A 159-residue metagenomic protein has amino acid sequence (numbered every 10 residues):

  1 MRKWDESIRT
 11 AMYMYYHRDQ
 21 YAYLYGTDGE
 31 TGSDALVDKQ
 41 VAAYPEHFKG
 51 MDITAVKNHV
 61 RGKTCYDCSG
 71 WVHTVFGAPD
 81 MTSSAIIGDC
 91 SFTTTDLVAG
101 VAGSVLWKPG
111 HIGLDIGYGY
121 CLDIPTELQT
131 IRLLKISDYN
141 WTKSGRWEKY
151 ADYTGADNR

Functional and structural regions predicted by a protein language model:
M1-A78, P109, L122-I124, A151-R159: N-terminal capping segments
W71-I87, G117: Short, basic/aromatic beta-hairpin or loop at an interaction surface
D80, L114-N140: Catalytic Cys-His active-site segments of thiol-dependent hydrolases/isopeptidases
G88-V98: Short alpha-helix capping/helix-loop boundary micro-motifs
G100-S104: Loop/turn positions that initiate beta-strands
V105, I112-L114: Conserved hydrophobic/aromatic beta-strand scaffold that supports enzyme active sites
Y139-Y150: Short coil-to-beta transitions that initiate beta-strands within beta-rich domains
